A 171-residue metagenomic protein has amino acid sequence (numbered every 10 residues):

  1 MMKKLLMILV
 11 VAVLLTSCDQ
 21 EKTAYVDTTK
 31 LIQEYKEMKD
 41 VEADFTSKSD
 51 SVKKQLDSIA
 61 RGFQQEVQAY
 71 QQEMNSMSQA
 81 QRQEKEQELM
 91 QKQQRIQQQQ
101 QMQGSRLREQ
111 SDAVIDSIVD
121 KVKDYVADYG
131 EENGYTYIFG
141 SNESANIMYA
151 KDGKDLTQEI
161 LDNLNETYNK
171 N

Functional and structural regions predicted by a protein language model:
K3-I8: Sec-dependent signal peptide recognition, specifically the positively charged N-region followed immediately by
L9-V10, I59: A periodicity- and composition-biased signal for non-globular, repetitive helical segments
V10-V11, K123: Exposed boundary/loop context
V13-S17: C-terminal motif of bacterial Sec signal peptides marking the signal peptidase cleavage site
D19-T23, T28-N171: Amphipathic, charged alpha-helical segments and their helix-to-coil junctions in extracytoplasmic/peripheral assemblies
